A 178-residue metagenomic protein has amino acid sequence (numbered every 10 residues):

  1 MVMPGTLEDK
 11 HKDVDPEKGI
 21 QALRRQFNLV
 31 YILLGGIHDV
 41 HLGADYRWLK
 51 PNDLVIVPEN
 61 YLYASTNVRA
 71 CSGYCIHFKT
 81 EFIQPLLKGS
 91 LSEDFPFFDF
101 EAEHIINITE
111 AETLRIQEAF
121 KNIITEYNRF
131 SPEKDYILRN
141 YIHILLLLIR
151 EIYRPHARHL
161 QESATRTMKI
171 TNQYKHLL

Functional and structural regions predicted by a protein language model:
M1-R47: Generic protein-terminus/edge-of-domain signal
L29, R115-A119, Y141, L145-L148: Amphipathic, well-ordered alpha-helical segments in soluble domains
L34, K50-P51, E59, R69: A cytosolic small-molecule/anion-sensing beta-strand core signal
G36, R115-R129, I170-L177: Solvent-exposed, amphipathic alpha-helical segments
D39-H41, V57, L62-V68: Short beta-strand His + acidic residue motifs that chelate non-heme Fe in jelly-roll/DSBH and cupin folds
A44-I56: Short acidic-glycine-tyrosine-enriched beta hairpin
T66-Y127, E151-P155: A hydrophobic/aromatic-rich effector-binding and dimerization subdomain of bacterial HTH-type transcriptional regulators
N107-E110, F130-L138, I149-L178: Short, Lys/Arg-enriched, Trp-marked, Pro/Gly-tolerant hinge/linker segments that flank
